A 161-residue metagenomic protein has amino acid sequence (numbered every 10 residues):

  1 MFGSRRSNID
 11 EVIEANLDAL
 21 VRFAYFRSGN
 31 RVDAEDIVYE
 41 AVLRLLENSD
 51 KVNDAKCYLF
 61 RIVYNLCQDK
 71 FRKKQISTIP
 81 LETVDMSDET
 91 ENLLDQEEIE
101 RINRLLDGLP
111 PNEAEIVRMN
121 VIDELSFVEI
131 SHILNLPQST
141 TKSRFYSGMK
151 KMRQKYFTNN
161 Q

Functional and structural regions predicted by a protein language model:
M1-R22, F26, E35, D50-K51 (+1 more regions): A short, charge-rich alpha-helical start-of-domain segment used by transcription regulators
L20, A24, L59, V63-F71: Hydrophobic-face residues of short alpha-helical interaction/recognition segments
V32, V128, S139: Residues within helix-turn-helix
D36-L43, E47, N53-N65: Structural recognition of an alpha-helix C-terminal capping motif at a helix-to-coil junction
Y64-L81, D95, S147: Arg/Lys-rich amphipathic alpha helix in sigma70-family domain 2
I76-L106, S126: Internal acidic/polar
I116-N120: A short pre-motif secondary-structure segment
L134-N159: DNA-recognition helix of helix-turn-helix
